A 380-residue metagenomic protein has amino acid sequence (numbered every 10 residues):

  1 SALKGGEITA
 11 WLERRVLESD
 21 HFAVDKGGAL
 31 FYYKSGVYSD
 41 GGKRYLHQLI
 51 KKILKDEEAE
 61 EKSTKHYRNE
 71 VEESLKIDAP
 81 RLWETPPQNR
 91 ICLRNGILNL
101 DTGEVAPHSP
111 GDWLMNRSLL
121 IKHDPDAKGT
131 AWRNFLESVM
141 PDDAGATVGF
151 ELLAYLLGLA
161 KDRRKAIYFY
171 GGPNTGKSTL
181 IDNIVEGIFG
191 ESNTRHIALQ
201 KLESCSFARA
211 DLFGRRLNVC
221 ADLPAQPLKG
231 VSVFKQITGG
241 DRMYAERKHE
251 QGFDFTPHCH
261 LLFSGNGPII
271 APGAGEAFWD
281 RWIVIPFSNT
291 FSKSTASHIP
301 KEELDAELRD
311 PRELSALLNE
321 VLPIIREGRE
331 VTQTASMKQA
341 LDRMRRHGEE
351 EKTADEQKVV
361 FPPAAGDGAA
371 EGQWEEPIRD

Functional and structural regions predicted by a protein language model:
S1-D20, F31, S39, R44 (+5 more regions): Replication-associated primase and helicase/ATPase modules
A2-W11, K62-I97: Extended, Lys/Arg-enriched charged tracts that mediate electrostatic binding to polyanionic substrates
E18-R44, E84, R90-C92, I97-R216 (+3 more regions): P-loop NTPase catalytic core of nucleic-acid-dependent motor ATPases
H196-S204, S232-G252, S297-A306: Substrate-gripping "pore-loop 1 plus following alpha2 helix"
S206-G214, A245-G265: AAA+/SF3 P-loop NTPase mechanochemical coupling elements
G214-R216, G240, P257-H260, N266 (+1 more regions): Short glycine-/polar-rich loops that comprise or flank the Walker A/P-loop and associated switch/sensor motifs
R216-G240, F253, A271-F278: Conserved AAA+/SF3 P-loop NTPase catalytic/coupling segment centered on the Walker-B
F255-H258, A274-G348, V359-A369: Phosphate-sensing "switch" segment of ASCE/P-loop ATPases
